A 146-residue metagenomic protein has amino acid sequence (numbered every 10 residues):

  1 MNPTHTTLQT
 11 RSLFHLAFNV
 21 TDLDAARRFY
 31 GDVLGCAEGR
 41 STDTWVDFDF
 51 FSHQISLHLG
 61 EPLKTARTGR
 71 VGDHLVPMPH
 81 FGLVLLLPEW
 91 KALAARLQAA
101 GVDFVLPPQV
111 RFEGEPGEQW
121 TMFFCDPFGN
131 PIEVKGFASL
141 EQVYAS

Functional and structural regions predicted by a protein language model:
M1-Q9, A94-S146: Vicinal oxygen chelate
N2-H5, A66-V71: Short beta-strand/turn micro-motifs at beta-sheet edges
L8, R40, G72-L75, P116: A generic structural micro-feature
S12-V20, D49, G69-R96, Q119-C125: Vicinal oxygen chelate
N19-P62: Core segments of cupin and vicinal oxygen chelate
D22, S52, L59-E61, L85-L87 (+2 more regions): Non-catalytic surface loops within mature trypsin-like serine protease
R28, D32, K91-A99: Replace "anionic and nucleotidyl ligands
S56-L57, L63-R67, L140-V143: A short local loop/turn or secondary-structure capping micro-motif enriched for an aromatic residue
